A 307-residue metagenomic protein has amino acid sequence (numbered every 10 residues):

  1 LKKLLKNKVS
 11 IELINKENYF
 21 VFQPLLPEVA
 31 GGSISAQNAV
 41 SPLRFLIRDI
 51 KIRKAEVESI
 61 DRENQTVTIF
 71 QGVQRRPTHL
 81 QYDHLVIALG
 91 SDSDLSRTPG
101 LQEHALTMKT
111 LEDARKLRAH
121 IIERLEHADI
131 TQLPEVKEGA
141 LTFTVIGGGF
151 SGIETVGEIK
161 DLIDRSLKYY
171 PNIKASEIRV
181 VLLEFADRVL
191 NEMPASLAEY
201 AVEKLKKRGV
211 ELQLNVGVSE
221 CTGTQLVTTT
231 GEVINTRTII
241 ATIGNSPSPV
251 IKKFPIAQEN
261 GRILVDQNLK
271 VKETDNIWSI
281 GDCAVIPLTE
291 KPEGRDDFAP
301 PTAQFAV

Functional and structural regions predicted by a protein language model:
L1-S59, F143-T144, F150-M193: Beta1-alpha1 glycine-rich phosphate/pyrophosphate-binding loop at the start of Rossmann-like nucleotide-binding domains
E12-I14, R53, V86, L106 (+4 more regions): Hydrophobic/aromatic beta-strand patches that form the interior of the parallel beta-sheet core in alpha/beta enzyme
F20-Q23, D94-R97, P249, I286-E290: Short acidic/His/Gly/Ser-rich catalytic and metal-binding motifs that mark active-site loops of diverse hydrolases
K51-T144, L162, I240: FAD-binding core/adjacent interface of flavoenzyme oxidoreductases
I52-T66, K160-Q267, V271-E273: A Rossmann-like FAD-binding core segment of flavoenzymes
F70, A88-L89, V216, T229 (+2 more regions): Short, well-ordered coil/turn residues at beta-beta hairpins and beta-strand->alpha-helix junctions within
G90-S93, V156, N245-P247: Short glycine-rich anion-binding loops that position phosphate/pyrophosphate groups of nucleotides and phosphorylated
E103-L133, T224-Q225, V233-V307: FAD-site-proximal beta/loop scaffold in flavoenzymes
